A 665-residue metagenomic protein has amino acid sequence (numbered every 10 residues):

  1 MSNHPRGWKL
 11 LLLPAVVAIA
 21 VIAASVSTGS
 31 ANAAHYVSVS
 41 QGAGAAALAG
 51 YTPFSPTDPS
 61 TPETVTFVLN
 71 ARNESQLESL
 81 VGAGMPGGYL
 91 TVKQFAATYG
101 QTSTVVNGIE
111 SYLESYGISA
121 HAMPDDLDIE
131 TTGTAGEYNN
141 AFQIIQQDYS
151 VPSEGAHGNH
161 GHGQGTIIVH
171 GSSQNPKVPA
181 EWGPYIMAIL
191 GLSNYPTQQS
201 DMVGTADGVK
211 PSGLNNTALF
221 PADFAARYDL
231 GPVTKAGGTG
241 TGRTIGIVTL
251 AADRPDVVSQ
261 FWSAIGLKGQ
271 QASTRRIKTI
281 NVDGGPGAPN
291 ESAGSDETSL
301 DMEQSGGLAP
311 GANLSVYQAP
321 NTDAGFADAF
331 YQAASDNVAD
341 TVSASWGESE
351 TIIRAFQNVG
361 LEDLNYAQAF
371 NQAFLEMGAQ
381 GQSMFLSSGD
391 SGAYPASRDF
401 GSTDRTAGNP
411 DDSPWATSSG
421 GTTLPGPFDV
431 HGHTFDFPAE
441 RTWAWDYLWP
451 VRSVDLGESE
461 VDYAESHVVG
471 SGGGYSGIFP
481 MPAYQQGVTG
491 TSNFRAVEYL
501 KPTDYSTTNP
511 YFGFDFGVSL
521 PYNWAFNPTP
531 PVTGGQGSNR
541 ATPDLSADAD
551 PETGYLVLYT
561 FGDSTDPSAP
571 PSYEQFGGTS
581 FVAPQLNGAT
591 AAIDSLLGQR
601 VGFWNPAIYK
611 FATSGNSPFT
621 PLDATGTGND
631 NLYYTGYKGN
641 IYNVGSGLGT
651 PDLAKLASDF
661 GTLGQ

Functional and structural regions predicted by a protein language model:
M1-W8: N-terminal secretory signal peptides that target proteins for export/translocation
W8-A20: Sec-dependent N-terminal signal peptides
A20-S30: C-terminal segment of classical bacterial N-terminal signal peptides
V26-T28, P124-D125, A379-Q380, G636-K638: Short hydrophobic "helix-edge" motifs at membrane interfaces and signal-peptide entry regions
S27-G29, R398, D429, N587 (+1 more regions): N-terminal low-complexity, intrinsically disordered patches enriched in charged
A34-M123, E130, A135-Y394, R398-S418 (+7 more regions): Substrate-binding/charge-relay-adjacent region of secreted/lumenal peptidase catalytic domains
D412-T489: Polar, glycine-rich mid-to-C-terminal structural blocks that act as macromolecule-binding/assembly scaffolds
Y447, H467, G477, N587 (+3 more regions): An often Trp-containing, charged/polar helix-loop segment at the C-terminal end of enzyme catalytic cores
